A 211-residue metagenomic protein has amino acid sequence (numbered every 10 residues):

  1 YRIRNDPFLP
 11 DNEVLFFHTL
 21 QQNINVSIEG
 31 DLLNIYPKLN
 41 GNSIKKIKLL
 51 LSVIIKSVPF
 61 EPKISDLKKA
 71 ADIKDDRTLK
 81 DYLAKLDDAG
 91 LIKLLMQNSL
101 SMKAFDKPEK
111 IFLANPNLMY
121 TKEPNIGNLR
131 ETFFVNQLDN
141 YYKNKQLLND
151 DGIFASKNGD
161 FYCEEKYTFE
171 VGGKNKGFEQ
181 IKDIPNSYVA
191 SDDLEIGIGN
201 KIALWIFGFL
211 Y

Functional and structural regions predicted by a protein language model:
R4-A155: Accessory nucleic acid-recognition modules appended to NTPase machines
N125, K174-D183, I198-G199: Active-site-adjacent loop/helix micro-motif of nuclease/hydrolase catalytic cores
F134, L138, G159-G173: Conserved catalytic cores of phosphodiester-cleaving nucleases, focusing on short active-site segments
G152-K157, K174-K176: A short, acidic, amphipathic alpha-helical segment used as a generic capping/interface helix at domain edges
S156, N186-I198: Nucleic-acid nuclease catalytic cores
E165-T168, P185-V189: Hydrophobic beta-strand segments of well-ordered beta-sheets in folded domains
E170-K174, S191-L194: Structural motif
E195-Y211: Domain-level recognition of nuclease-like catalytic cores that cleave nucleotide substrates
